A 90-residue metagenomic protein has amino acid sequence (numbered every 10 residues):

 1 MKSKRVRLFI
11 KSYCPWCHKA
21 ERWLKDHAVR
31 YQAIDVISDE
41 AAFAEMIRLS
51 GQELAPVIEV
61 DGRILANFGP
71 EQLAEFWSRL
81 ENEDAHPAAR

Functional and structural regions predicted by a protein language model:
M1-H27: Local sequence-structure signature of Cys/Sec-based thiol-disulfide redox active-site neighborhoods
K11, G51, P70: ATP/adenylate-binding site constellation spanning eukaryotic-like Ser/Thr protein kinases, ABC-transporter
P15, A41, Q72: Short alpha-helical
R22, D26, P56, E75: Surface-exposed charge patches
V29-F43, Q52-E53: Thiol-based oxidoreductase modules, predominantly thioredoxin-like and allied folds used for disulfide exchange
S50-I58: Structural micro-motif
V60-A89: Non-catalytic, surface beta->alpha helical segment in thiol-disulfide oxidoreductase systems
